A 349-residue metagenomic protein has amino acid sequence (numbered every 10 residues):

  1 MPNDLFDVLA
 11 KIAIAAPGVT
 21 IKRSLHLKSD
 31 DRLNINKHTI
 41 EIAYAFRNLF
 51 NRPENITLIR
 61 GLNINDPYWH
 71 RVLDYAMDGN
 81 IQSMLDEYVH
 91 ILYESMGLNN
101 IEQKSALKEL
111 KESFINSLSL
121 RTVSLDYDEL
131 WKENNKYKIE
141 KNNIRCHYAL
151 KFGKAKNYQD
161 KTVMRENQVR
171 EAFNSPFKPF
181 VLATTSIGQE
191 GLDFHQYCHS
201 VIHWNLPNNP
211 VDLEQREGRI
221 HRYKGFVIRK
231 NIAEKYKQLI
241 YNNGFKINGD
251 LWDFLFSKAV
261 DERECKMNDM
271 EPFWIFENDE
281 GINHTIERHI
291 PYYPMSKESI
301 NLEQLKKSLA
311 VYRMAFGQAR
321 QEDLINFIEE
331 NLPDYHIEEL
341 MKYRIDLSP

Functional and structural regions predicted by a protein language model:
M1-L182, S186-P349: Helicase-associated low-complexity regulatory tails and linkers flanking the ATPase motor
